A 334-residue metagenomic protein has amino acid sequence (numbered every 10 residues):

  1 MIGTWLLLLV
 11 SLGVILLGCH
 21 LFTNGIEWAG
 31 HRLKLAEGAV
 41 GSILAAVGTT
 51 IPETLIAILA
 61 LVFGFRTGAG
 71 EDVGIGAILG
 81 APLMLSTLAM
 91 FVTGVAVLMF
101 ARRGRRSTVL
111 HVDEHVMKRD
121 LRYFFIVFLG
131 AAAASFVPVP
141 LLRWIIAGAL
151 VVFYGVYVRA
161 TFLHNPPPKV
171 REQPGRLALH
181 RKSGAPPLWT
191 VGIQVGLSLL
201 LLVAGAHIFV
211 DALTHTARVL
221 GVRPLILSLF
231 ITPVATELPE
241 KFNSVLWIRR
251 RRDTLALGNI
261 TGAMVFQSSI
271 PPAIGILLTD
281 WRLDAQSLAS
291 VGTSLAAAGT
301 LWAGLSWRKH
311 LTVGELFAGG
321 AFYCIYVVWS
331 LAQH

Functional and structural regions predicted by a protein language model:
M1-H334: Hydrophobic alpha-helical segments, chiefly the membrane-spanning helices and signal/signal-anchor peptides
